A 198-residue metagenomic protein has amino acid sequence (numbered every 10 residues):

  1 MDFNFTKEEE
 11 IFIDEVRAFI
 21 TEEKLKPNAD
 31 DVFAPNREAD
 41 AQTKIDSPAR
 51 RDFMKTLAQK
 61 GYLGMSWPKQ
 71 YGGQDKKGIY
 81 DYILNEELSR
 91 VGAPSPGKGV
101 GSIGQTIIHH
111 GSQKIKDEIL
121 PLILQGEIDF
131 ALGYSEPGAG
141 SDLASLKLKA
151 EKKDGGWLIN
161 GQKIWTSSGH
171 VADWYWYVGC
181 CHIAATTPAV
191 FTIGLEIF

Functional and structural regions predicted by a protein language model:
M1-G97, H109, E118, L122-Q125: Amphipathic, small/basic residue-rich leader segments at the start of a protein or domain
Q70, S135-A139, I164-W165: Short, solvent-exposed loop/turn elements at beta->coil junctions and helix N-caps that rim active or binding pockets
P96-K114, G140: N-terminal glycine-rich flavin-associated loop
I107, D142-L146, G169-A172: Short acidic, glycine/serine/threonine-rich loops at helix termini
G126-Y134, V178: A short, Trp-centered hydrophobic/proline-enriched beta-strand micro-motif
S141-D142, W157, T166: Hydrophobic, small-residue-rich alpha-helical packing segments that form membrane-like cores
L148-E151: A structural signal for short hydrophobic beta-strand segments in well-ordered beta-sheet cores
N160-F198: A short core secondary-structure module
